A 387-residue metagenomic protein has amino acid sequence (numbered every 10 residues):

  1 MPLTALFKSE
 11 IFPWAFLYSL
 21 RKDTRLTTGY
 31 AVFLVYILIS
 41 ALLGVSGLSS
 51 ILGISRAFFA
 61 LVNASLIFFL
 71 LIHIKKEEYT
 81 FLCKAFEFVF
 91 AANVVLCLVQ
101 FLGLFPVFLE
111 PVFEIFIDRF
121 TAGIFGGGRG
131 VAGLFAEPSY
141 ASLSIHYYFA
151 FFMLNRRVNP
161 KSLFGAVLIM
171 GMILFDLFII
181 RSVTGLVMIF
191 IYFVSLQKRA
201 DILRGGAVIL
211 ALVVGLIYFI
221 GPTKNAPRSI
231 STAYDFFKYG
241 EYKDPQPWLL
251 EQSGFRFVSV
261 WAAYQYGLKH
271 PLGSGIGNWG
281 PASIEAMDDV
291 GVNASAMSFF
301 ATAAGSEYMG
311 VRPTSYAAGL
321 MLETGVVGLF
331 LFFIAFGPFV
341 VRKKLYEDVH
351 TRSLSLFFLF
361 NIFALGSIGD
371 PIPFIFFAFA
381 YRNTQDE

Functional and structural regions predicted by a protein language model:
M1-L3, S9-L66, A92: N-terminal hydrophobic segments of proteins, predominantly signal-anchor/transmembrane helices of inner/organellar
P2-S9, L43, G47-R56, F135-I145 (+4 more regions): Helix-loop-helix junctions and helix-breaking kinks within/between transmembrane helices of multi-pass membrane
S19-Y30, L154-L168, R199-R204, G337-L354: Membrane-interface helix-loop-helix junctions at transmembrane boundaries of multi-pass membrane enzymes, predominantly
C83-P111, G123-G127, G133-K198: Alpha-helical transmembrane segments of multi-pass inner-membrane proteins
L104, R199-P247: A membrane-periplasm/extracellular boundary helix in multi-pass inner-membrane enzymes that assemble envelope glycans
S162, F193-S195, S306-F358: Hydrophobic transmembrane alpha-helices and their immediate junctions
I189-V194, R204, A335, H350-E387: Transmembrane alpha-helices of multi-pass inner-membrane enzymes
P245-T324: Long extracytoplasmic/lumenal interhelical loops at the membrane interface of multi-pass membrane proteins
